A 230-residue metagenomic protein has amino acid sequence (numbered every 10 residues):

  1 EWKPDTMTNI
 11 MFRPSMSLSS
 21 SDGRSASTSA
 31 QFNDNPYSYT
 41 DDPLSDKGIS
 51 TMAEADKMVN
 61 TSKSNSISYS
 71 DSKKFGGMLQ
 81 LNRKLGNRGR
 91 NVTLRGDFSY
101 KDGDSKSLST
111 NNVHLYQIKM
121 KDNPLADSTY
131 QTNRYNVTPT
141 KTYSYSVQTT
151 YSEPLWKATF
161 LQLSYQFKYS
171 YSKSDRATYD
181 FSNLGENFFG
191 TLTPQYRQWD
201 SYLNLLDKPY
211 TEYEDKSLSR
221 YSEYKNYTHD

Functional and structural regions predicted by a protein language model:
E1-D230: Primarily recognizes Gram-negative and organellar outer-membrane beta-barrels
